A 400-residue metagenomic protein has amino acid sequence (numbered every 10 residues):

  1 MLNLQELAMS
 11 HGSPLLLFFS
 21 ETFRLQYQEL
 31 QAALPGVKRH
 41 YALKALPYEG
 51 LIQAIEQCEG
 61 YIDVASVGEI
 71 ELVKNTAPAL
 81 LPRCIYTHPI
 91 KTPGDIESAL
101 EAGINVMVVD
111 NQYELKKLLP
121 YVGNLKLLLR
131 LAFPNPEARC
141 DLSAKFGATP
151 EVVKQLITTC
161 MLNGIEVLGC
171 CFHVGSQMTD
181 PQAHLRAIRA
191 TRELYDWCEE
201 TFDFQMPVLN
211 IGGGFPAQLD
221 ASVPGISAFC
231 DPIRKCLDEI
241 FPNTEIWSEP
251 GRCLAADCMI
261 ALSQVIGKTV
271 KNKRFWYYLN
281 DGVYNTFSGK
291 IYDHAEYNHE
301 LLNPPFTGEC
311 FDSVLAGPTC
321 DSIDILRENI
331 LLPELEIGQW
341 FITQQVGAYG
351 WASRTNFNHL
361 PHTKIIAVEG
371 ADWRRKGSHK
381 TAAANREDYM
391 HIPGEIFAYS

Functional and structural regions predicted by a protein language model:
M1-L125, L162, E166, E200-T201 (+2 more regions): A charged N-terminal "starter" segment
L17-R24, A45, E49, V64-V67 (+11 more regions): Electropositive phosphate-/nucleotide-binding environments in soluble metabolic enzymes
F23, K44, S66, A99 (+6 more regions): Conserved, mostly hydrophobic/aromatic
A42, D110, L128-A132, C171-H173 (+3 more regions): Short beta-strand segments
A45-P47, G68-E69, I90-T92, N111-Y113 (+5 more regions): Active-site-proximal loop/turn and secondary-structure-junction residues that shape catalytic pockets, frequently
I62-D63, M107, C170, L209 (+2 more regions): Hydrophobic residues within beta-strands of alpha/beta enzymes
F133-K271, L332, N358-L360, E369: Active-site loop/helix belt of alpha/beta enzymes
E245-S400: Charged (often Lys/Glu-rich) extended helix/loop segments that serve as interaction or gating elements
